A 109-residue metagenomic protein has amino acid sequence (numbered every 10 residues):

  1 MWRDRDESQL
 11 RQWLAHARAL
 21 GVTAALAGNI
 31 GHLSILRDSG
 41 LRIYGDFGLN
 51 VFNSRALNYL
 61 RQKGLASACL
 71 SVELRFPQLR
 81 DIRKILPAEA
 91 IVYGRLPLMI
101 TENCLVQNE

Functional and structural regions predicted by a protein language model:
M1-Y59, K63-E109: Active-site pocket-lining/capping segments in soluble small-molecule metabolic enzymes
